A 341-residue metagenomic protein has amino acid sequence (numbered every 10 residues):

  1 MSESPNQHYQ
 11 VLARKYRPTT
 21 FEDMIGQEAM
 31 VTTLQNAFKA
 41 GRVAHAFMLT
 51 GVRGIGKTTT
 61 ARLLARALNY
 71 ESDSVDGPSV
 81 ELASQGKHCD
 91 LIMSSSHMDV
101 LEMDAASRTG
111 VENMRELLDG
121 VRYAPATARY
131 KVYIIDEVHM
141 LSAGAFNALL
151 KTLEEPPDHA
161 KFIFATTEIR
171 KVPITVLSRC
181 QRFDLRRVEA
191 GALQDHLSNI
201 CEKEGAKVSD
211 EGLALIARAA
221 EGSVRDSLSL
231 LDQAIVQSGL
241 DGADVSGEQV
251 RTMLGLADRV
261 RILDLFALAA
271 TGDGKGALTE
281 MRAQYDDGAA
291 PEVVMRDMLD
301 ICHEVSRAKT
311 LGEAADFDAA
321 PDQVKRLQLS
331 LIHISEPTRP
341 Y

Functional and structural regions predicted by a protein language model:
M1-R182: P-loop/Walker A NTP-binding region and its immediately flanking N-terminal helices in P-loop NTPase folds
H88, I92, S96-H97, N113-E116 (+4 more regions): Extended, largely alpha-helical regulatory/partner-binding modules appended to the mid-to-C-terminal parts
